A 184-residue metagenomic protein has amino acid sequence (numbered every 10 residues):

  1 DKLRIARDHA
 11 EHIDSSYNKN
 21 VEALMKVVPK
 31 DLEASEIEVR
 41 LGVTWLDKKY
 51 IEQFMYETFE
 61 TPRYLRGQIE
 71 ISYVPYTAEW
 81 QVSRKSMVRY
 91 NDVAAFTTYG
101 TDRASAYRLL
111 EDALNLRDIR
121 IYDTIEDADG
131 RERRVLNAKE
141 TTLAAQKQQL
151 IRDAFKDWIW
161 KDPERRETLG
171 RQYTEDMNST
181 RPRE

Functional and structural regions predicted by a protein language model:
D1-Q172, M177: Charged, low-complexity intrinsically disordered regions
R183-E184: Conserved adenine-nucleotide phosphate-binding loops and their immediately adjacent elements
